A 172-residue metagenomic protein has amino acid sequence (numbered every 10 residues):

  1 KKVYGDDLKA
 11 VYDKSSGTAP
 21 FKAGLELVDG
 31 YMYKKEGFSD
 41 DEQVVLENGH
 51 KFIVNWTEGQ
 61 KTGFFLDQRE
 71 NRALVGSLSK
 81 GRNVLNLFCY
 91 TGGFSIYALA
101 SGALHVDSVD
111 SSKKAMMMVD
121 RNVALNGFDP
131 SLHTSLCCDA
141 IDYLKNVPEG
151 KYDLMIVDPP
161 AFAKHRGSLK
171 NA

Functional and structural regions predicted by a protein language model:
K2-F64: Non-catalytic substrate-recognition/targeting regions of SAM-dependent transferases
L8, G81, K151-D153: Local beta-strand N-terminus motif with an aromatic residue
L66-R82: Conserved alpha-helix/loop element of class I SAM-dependent methyltransferases that forms part of the SAM/SAH-binding
G81-Y90: Conserved class I S-adenosyl-L-methionine
T91-L104: Conserved SAM-binding loop of SAM-dependent methyltransferases across substrates and taxa, primarily the Class I
H105-D110: Conserved SAM-binding motif I beta-strand of class I
K114-I156: S-adenosyl-L-methionine
L154-A172: Mobile active-site "lid"/loop adjacent to the S-adenosyl-L-methionine
